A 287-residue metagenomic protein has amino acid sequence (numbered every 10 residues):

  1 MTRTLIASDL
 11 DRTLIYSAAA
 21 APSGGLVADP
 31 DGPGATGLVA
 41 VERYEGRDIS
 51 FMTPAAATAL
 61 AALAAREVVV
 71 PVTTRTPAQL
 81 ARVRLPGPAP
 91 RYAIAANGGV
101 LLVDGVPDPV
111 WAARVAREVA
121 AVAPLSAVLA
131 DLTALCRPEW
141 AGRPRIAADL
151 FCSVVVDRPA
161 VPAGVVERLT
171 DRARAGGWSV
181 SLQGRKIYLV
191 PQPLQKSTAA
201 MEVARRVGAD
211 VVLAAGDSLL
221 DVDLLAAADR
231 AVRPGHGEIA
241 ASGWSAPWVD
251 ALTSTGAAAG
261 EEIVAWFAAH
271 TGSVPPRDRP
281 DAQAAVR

Functional and structural regions predicted by a protein language model:
M1, A65, G87-P88, V207 (+1 more regions): Structured loop/turn residues at beta-strand edges in well-structured enzyme cores
M1-P71, A81: Active-site neighborhood of HAD-like aspartate-dependent phosphohydrolases
L5, E67-V69, Y92, V211 (+1 more regions): Proline-centered loop/turn at the N-terminus of a beta-strand
S17-A18, L80-V83, D104-G105, D223-L224 (+1 more regions): Short glycine-/acidic-enriched loop or helix-start segments at secondary-structure transitions that form or flank
P22-L26, G87-A89, A231: Glycine-rich, phosphate-binding/catalytic loops in enzymes
S50-C136: Active-site phosphate-binding/coordination module
D131-L213, S218-A227: Conserved acidic, metal-coordinating active-site core of Asp-based, Mg2+-dependent phosphoryl-transfer enzymes
S197-R287: Mg2+-dependent phosphoryl-transfer enzymes with acidic/Ser/Thr/Gly-rich catalytic loops
